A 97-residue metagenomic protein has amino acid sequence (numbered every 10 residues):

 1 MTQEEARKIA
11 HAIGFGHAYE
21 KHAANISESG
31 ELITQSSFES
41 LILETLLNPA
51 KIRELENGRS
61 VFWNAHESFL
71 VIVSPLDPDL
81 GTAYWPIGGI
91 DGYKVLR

Functional and structural regions predicted by a protein language model:
M1-F62: Compact soluble domain cores
E56-G58, H66, P78: Generic structural signal for short, solvent-exposed loop/turn connectors between secondary structure elements
R59-F62, S68-V73: Short, surface-exposed beta-strand/loop micro-motifs that present aromatic residues
N64-A65, A83: Structured loops at beta-to-helix junctions and adjacent beta-edge loops in soluble globular domains
V71-R97: A short, surface-exposed interaction/processing loop segment used at functional sites
